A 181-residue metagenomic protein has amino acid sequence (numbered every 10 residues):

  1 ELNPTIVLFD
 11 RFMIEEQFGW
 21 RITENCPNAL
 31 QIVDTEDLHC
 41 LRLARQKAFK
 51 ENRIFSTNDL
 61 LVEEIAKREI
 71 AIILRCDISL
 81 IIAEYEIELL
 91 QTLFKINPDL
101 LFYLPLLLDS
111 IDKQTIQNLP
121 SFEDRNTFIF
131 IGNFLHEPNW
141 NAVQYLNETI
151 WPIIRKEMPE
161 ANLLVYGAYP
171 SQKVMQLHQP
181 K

Functional and structural regions predicted by a protein language model:
L2-Q17, I32: Short N-terminal targeting/anchoring amphipathic segment
T5-I6, L30, I78, T127: Structural motif
R11, T35-D37, A83-Y85: Helix N-cap/beta->alpha junction signal
I22-P27, I73-L74, I96, F122-E123: Short, conserved loop/helix-junction motifs that constitute active-site signature segments in enzyme catalytic cores
N25-A44, E51: Active-site proximal beta-strand in glycosyltransferases
H39, F55-S79: Membrane-proximal helix-turn-helix segments that form the acceptor-binding/catalytic region of lipid-linked
I78-L80, Y85, T92-P180: Conserved catalytic-core segment of nucleotide-activated headgroup transferases in glycan assembly
